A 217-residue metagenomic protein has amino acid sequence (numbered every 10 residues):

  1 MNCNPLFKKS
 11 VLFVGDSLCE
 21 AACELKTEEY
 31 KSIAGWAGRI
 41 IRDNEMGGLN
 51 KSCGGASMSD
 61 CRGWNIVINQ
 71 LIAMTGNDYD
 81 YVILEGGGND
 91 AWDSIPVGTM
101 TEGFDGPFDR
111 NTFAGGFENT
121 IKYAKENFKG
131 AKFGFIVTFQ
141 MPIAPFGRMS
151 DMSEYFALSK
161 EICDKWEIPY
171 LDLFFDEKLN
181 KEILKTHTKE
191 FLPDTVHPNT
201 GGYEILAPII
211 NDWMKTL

Functional and structural regions predicted by a protein language model:
N4-P5: Short, flexible hinge/linker loops that cap or flank conserved catalytic cores
K8-L12, L18-N111, G115: Conserved SGNH/GDSL esterase-like catalytic core that processes O-acyl groups on lipids and polysaccharides
V14-G15, I136: Short hydrophobic segments within beta-strands
I40-I41, A124, I162-C163: A generic structural signal for well-ordered alpha-helical segments
L49-K51, G134, P169-L171: General small-molecule cofactor/ligand-binding pocket signal
F117-I121, F156: Generic structural signal for well-ordered alpha-helices, preferentially at hydrophobic/aromatic core positions
F128-F133: A short helix->loop->beta-strand "cap" motif at the edges of active sites that frequently abuts
T138-L217: Catalytic His-Asp segment of secreted/periplasmic serine-dependent ester chemistry enzymes
